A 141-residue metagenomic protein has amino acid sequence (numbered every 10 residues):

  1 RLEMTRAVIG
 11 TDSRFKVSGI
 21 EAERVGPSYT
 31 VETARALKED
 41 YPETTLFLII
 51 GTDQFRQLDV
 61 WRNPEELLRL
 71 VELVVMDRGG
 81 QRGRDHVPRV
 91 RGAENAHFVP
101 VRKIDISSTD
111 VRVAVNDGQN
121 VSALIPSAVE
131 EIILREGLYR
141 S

Functional and structural regions predicted by a protein language model:
R1-S141: Nucleotidyltransferase catalytic core that binds NTPs
